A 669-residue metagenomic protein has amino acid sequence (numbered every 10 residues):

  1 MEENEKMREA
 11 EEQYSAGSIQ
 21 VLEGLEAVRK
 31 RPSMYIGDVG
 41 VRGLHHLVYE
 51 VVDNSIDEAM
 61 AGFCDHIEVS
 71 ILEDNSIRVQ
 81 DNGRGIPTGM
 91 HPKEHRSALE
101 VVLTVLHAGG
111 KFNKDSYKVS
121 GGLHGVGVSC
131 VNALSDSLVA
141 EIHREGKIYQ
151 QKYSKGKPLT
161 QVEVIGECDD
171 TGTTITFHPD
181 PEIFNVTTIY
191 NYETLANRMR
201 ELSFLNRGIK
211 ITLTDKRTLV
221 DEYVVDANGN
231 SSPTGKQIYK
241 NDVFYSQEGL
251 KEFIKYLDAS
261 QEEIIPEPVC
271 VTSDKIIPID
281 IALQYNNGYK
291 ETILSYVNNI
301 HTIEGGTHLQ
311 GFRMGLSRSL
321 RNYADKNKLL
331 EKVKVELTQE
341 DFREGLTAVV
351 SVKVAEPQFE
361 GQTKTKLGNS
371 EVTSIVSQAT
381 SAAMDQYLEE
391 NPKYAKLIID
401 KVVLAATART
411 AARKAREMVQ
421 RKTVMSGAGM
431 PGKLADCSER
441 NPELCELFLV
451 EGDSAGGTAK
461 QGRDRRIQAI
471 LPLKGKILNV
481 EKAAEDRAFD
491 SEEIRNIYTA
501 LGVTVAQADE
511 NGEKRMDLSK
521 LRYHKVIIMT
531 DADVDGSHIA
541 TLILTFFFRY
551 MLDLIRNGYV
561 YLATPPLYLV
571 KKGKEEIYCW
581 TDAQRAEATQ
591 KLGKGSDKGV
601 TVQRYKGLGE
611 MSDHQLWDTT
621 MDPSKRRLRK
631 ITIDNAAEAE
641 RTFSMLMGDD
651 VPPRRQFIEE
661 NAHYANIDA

Functional and structural regions predicted by a protein language model:
M1-S18, L25, L47-Y49, D57-A59 (+12 more regions): GHKL-family ATPase ATP-binding module
K30-Y49: Conserved short strand/loop->alpha-helix "switch" segment adjacent to the catalytic nucleotide/phosphoryl-transfer site
D57-E58, G85-I86, V534-D535: Residues immediately C-terminal
A61-F63, T88-H91, K460, I539: Conserved ATPase-coupling elements of RecA-like P-loop NTPase cores
I86-A108: Short conserved segment of the HATPase_c
T407-S426, N441-E446, G457, Q461-R463 (+2 more regions): C-terminal interaction appendages of subunits in large macromolecular complexes
